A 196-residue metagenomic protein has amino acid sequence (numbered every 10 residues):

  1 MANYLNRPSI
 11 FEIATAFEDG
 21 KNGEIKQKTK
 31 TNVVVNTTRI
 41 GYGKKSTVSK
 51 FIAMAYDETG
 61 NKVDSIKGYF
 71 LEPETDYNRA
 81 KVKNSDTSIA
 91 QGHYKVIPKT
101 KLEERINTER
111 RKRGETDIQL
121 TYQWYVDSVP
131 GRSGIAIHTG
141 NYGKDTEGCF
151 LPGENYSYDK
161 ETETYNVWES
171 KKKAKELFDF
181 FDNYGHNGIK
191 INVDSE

Functional and structural regions predicted by a protein language model:
A2-N166, K172-N187, D194-E196: Cell wall/extracellular polymer interaction/catalysis modules
